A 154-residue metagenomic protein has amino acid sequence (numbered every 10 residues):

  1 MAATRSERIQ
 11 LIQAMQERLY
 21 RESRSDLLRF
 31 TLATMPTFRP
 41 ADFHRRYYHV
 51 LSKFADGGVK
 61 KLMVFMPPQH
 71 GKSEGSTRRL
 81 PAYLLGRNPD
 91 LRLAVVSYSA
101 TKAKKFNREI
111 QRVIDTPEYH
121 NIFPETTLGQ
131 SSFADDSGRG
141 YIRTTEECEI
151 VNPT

Functional and structural regions predicted by a protein language model:
A2-T154: Phosphate/NTP-binding elements of NTP-utilizing enzymes
